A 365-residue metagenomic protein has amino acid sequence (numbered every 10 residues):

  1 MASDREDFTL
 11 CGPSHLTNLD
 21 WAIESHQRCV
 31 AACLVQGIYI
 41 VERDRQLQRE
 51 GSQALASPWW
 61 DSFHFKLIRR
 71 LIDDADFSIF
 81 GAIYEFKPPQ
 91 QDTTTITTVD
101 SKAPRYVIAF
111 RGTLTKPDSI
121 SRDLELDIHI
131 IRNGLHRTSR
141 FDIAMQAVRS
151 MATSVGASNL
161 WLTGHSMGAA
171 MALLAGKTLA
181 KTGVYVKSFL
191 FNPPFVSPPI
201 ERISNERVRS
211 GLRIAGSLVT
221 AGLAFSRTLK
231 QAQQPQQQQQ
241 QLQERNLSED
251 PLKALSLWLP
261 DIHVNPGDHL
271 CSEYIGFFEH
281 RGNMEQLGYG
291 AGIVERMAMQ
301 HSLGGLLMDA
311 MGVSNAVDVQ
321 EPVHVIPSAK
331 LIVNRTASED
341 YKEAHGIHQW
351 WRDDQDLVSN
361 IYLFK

Functional and structural regions predicted by a protein language model:
M1-R49, A54-W60, R69-W161, K177-K365: Alpha/beta hydrolase fold serine-hydrolase catalytic domain that processes acyl esters and thioesters
G164-G168, A172: Gly/Ala-rich beta-loop-alpha elbow adjacent to hydrolase catalytic centers
